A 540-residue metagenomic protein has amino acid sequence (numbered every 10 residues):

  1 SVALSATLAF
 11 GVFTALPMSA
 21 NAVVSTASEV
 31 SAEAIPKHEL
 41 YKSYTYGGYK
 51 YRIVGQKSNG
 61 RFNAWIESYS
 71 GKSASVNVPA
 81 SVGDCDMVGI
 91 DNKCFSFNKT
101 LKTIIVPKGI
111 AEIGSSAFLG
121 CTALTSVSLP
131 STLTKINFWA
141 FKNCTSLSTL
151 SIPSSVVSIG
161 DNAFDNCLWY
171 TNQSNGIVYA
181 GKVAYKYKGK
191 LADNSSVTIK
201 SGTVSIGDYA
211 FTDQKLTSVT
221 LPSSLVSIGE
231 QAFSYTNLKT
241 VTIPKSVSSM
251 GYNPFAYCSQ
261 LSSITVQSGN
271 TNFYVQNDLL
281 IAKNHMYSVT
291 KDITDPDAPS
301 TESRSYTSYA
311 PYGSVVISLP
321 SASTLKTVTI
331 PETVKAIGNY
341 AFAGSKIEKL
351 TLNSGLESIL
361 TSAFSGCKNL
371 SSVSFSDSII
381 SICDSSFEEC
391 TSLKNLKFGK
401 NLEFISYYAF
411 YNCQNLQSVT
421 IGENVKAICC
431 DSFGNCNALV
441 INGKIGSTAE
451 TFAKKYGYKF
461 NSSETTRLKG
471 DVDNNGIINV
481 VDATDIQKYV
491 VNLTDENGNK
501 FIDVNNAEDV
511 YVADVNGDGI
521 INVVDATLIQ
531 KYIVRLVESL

Functional and structural regions predicted by a protein language model:
S1-V12: Sec-dependent N-terminal signal peptides
F10, A15-K50: Low-complexity, acidic Ser/Thr/Pro-rich repeat tracts that form intrinsically disordered stalk/linker regions of very
F13, G48, G55-S58, G71-V88 (+15 more regions): Structural signature of tandem-repeat unit edges
T14-A20, E464-L540: Cellulosome-associated attachment modules in secreted, modular CAZymes
S25-K42, Y170-T171, K459-D471, E538-L540: Low-complexity, Pro/Thr/Ser/Gly/Ala-rich linker/spacer regions in secreted, extracellular modular proteins
H38-Y49, Q173-G181, R467-I478, D518: Disulfide-bonded cysteine-rich modules in secreted/extracellular proteins, activating on the conserved Cys frameworks
Y41-S68: GGW-centered surface loops in extracellular recognition modules
N92-C94, G114-A117, N137-A140, D161-A163 (+10 more regions): Consensus positions within tandem repeat domains that build extended binding/scaffold surfaces
